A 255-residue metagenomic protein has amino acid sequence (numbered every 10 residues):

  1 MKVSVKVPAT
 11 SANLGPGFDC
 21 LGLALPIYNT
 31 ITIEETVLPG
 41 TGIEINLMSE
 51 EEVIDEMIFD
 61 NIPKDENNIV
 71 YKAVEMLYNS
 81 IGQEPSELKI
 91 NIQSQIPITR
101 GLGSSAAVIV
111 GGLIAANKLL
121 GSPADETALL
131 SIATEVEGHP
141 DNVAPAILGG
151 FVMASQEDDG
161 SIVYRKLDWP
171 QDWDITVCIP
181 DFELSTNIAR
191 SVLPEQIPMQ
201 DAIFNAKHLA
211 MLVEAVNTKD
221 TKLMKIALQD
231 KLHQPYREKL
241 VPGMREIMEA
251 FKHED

Functional and structural regions predicted by a protein language model:
M1-A9, K166, W173-D181: Short amphipathic
M1-R100, I114, K118, S122: ATP-binding N-lobe of GHMP and related small-molecule kinases
N13, G22-L25, G82-Q83, G101 (+5 more regions): Solvent-exposed alpha-helices and their adjacent loops that cap or buttress functional pockets in soluble metabolic
L14, V216-D255: Glycine-rich, charge-dense phosphate/pyrophosphate-binding loop(s) and the adjacent flexible "lid"/catalytic subdomain
I27, G150, I179-L184, K231-L232: Glycine-rich beta-alpha junction loops
D60-N68, I197-F204, Y236-E238: Active-site pocket-shaping loop/turn-to-helix segments
N79, Q83-I162: Gly/Ser-rich oxyanion-binding loop with an adjacent helix/lid that shapes the negatively charged ligand pocket
V152, Q156-R165, E183-A215, M224: Anionic-ligand binding region
